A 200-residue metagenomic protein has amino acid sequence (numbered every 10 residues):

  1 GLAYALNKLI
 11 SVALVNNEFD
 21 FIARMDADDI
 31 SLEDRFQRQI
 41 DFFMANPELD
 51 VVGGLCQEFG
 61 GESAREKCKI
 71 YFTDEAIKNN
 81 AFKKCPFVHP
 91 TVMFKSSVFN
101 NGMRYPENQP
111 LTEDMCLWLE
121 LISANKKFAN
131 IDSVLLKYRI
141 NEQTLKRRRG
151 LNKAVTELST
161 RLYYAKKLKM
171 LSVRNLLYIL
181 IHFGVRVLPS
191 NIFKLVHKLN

Functional and structural regions predicted by a protein language model:
G1-N17, R38: Glycine-rich, basic loop-to-helix element that forms the pyrophosphate-binding segment of sugar-nucleotide handling
I10, L14, I40, M44 (+1 more regions): A structural alpha-helix within SAM-dependent methyltransferase catalytic domains
E18-F19, N46-L49, K126: Short, high-confidence coil segments that cap the C-terminus of an alpha-helix and link into the following beta-strand
E18-I30: Short beta-strand-to-loop acidic/aromatic patch adjacent to the donor-nucleotide binding site
L32-E33, K95: GHKL-family ATP-binding catalytic core of two-component histidine kinases
D34-E66: Conserved donor NDP-sugar-binding/catalytic core segment of glycosyltransferases
Y71-N152: Conserved nucleotide-sugar donor-binding catalytic segment
T144-N200: Non-catalytic, C-terminal membrane-associated alpha-helical segments of glycosyltransferases
